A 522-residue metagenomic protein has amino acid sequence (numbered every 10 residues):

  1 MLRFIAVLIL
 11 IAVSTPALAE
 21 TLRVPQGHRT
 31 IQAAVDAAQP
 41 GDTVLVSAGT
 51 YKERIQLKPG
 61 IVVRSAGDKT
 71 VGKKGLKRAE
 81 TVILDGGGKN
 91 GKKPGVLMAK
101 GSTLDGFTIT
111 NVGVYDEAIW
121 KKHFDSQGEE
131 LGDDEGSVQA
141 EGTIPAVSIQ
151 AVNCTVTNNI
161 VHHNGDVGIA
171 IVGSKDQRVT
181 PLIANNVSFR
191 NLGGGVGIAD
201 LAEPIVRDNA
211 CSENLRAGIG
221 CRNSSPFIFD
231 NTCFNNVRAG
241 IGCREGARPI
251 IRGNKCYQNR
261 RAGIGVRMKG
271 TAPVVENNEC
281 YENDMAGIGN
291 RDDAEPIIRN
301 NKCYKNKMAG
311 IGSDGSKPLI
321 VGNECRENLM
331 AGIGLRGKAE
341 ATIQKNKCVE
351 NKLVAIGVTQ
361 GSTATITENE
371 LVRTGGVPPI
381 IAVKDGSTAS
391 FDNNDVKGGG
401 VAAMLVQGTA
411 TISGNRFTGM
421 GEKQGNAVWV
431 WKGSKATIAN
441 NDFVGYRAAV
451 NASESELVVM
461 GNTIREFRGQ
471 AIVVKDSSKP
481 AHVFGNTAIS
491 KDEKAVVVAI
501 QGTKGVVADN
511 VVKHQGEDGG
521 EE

Functional and structural regions predicted by a protein language model:
E20, Q26, I61-V138, E521-E522: Right-handed parallel beta-helix/beta-spiral solenoid domain characteristic of secreted/periplasmic
E20-K52: Acidic Gly/Asp/Thr-rich repetitive segments characteristic of extracellular carbohydrate-active and adhesion proteins
L45, Q56, R64, D85 (+34 more regions): Extracellular beta-strand solenoid repeats
Y51-L57, G87-G95, G113-W120, T143-P145 (+16 more regions): Short glycine/acidic-rich loop motifs that flank beta-strands on beta-rich extracellular proteins
V63-R64, T103-G106, S126-L131, C154-T157 (+15 more regions): All-beta strand scaffolds that present successive hydrophobic residues in beta-strands
T103-L215, G220-N223: Right-handed parallel beta-helix
